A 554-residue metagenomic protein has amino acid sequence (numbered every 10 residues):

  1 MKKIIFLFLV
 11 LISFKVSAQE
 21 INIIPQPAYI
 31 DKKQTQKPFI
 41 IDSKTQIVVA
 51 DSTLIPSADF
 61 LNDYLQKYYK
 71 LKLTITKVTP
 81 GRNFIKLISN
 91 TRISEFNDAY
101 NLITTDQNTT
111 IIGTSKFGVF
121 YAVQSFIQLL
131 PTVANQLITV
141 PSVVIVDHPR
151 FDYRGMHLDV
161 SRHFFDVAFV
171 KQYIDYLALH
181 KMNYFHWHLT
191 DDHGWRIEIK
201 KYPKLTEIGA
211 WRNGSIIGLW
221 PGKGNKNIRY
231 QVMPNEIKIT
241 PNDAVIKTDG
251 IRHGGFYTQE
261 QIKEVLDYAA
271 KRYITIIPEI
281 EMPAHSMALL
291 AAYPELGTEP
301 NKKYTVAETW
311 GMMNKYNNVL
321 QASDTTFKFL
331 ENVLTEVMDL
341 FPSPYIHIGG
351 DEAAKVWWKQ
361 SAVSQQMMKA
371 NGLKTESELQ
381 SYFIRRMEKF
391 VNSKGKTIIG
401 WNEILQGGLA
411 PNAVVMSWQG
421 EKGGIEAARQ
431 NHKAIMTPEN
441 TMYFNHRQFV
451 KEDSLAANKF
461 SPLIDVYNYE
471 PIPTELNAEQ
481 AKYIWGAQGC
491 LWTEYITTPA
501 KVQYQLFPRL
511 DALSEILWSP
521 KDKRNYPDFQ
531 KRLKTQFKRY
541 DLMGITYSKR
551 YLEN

Functional and structural regions predicted by a protein language model:
M1-N22: Bacterial Sec-dependent N-terminal signal peptides
V16-R154, N392-K394, I398-W401, L405 (+3 more regions): Acidic, contiguous N-terminal accessory segments
S52, S94-N317, A322-F327, E331 (+4 more regions): Feature activates predominantly on carbohydrate-active enzymes
P56, F164-D166, D192-E198, P283-L289 (+6 more regions): Flexible loop/turn segments at secondary-structure boundaries
H186-H188, I277, H347, I399 (+2 more regions): Structural detector of well-ordered beta-strand residues that form the stable sheet scaffold of enzyme domains
L289-E295, E299, A307-V414, W418-Q430: Active-site neighborhood of glycoside hydrolase catalytic domains
T397-E403, G408-A413, Q419-N554: Flexible, acidic glycine-rich loops studded with aromatic residues
